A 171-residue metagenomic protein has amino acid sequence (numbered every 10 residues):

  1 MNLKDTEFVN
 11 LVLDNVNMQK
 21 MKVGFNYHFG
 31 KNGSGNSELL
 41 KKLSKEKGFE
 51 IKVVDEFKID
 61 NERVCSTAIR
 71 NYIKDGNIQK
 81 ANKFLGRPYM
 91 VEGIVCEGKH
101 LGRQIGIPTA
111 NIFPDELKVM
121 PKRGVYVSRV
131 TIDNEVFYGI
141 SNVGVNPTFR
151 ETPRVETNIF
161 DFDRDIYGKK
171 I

Functional and structural regions predicted by a protein language model:
M1, V23-F29, P147-T157: Short, mixed-charge, low-aromatic patches
N2-P108: Classical nucleotidyltransferase
K47, G98-I171: Phosphate/ribose-recognition catalytic cores of enzymes acting on nucleotide-derived substrates
